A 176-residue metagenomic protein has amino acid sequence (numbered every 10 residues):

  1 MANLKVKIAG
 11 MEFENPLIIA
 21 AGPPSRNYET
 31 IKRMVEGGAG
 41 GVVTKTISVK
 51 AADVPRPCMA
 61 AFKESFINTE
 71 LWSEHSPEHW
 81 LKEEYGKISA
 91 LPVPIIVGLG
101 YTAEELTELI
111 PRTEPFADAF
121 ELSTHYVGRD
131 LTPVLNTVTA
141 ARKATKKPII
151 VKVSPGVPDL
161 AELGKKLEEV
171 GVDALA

Functional and structural regions predicted by a protein language model:
A2-K7, Y28-A90: Glycine-rich, positively charged N-terminal anion/phosphate-binding segment
A2-L4, E29, A52-P57, P77-K87 (+4 more regions): Active-site-adjacent beta->alpha loops and helix N-cap segments on the catalytic face of soluble alpha/beta enzymes
A9-E12, I88-A90, E114, K143-A144 (+1 more regions): Solvent-exposed alpha-helices and their adjacent loops that cap or buttress functional pockets in soluble metabolic
F13-G37: N-terminal phosphate-binding or glycine-rich loops at protein starts, especially the Walker A/P-loop of NTPases
L17-A21, G40-K45, I95-L99, F120-L122 (+2 more regions): Hydrophobic faces of well-ordered beta-strands that scaffold small-molecule active sites in alpha/beta enzyme cores
Y28-M34, E105-P115, V157-V170: Catalytic cores of alpha/beta
G37-G41, E114-A119, T145-K147, E168-A174: Glycine-enriched alpha-helix->loop->beta-strand junction motifs that scaffold or abut catalytic
M59, K63-T132: Active-site beta->alpha loop and helix N-cap motifs at the rims of alpha/beta catalytic domains
